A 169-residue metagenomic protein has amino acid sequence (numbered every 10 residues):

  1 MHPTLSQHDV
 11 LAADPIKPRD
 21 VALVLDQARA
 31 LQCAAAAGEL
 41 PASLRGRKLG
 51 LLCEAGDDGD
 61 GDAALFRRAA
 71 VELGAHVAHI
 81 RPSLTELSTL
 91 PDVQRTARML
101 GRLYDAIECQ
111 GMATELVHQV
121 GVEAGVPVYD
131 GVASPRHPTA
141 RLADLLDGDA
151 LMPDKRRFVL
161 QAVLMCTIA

Functional and structural regions predicted by a protein language model:
M1-K48, C53-G56: Positively charged, low-complexity intrinsically disordered leader regions
D14-A30, D60, A64, L90 (+3 more regions): Electropositive phosphate-/nucleotide-binding environments in soluble metabolic enzymes
K17, L84, P135: Residue-level detector of flexible, active-site-proximal loop/helix-junction positions within diverse enzyme catalytic
Q27-A34, L73, L103, P127 (+1 more regions): Change "in soluble alpha/beta enzymes" to "in soluble alpha/beta proteins
K48-Q94, R98-R102: Active-site cofactor/substrate anionic-group-binding motifs, chiefly glycine- and Lys/Arg-rich phosphate-binding loops
L100, D105-Q110: Binding-cleft/active-site segments that stabilize strongly anionic ligands or cofactors
E108-A169: Anion-binding alpha/beta catalytic cores of soluble intermediary-metabolism enzymes, centered on
